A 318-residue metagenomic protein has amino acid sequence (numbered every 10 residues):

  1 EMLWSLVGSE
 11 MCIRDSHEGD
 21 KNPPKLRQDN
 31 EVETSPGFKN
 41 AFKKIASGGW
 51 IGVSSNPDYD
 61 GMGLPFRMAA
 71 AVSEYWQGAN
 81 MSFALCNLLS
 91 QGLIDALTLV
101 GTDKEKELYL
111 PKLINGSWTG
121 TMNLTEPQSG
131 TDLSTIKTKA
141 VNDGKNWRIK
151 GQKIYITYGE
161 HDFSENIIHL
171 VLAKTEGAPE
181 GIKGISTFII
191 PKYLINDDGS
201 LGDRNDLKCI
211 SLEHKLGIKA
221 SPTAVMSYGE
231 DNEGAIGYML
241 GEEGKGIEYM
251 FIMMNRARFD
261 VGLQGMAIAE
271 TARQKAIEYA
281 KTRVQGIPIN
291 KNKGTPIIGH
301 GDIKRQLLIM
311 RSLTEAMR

Functional and structural regions predicted by a protein language model:
M2-I13: Single conserved hydrophobic/aromatic residue that forms the stacking wall/gate of nucleotide- or nucleobase-binding
S16-R27, L85, L89, K281-N292: Short, glycine/acidic-rich hinge or "gate" loops at secondary-structure transitions that mediate conformational
H17-P24, L89-S90, G101-T138, N142: Internal maturation/activation junctions in enzymes
Q28-K43, W50-S55, T121-D143, R148 (+1 more regions): Flexible, glycine/threonine-enriched loop-and-boundary segments that flank and lead into catalytic domains of large
T34-E107, P111, N115, S164-I168 (+2 more regions): Internal helix-loop-helix
N146, K150-R204: A short core secondary-structure module
Y155-T157, L194-I210, K215, P222-A257 (+1 more regions): A glycine-rich, basic-preceded beta-loop-alpha segment at the flavin cofactor/substrate interface of flavin-utilizing
R258-R318: Extended amphipathic alpha-helical segments enriched in small hydrophobics
